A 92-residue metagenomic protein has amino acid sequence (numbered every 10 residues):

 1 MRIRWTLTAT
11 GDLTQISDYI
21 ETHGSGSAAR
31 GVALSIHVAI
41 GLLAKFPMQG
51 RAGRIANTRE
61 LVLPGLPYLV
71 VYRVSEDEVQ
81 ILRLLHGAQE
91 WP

Functional and structural regions predicted by a protein language model:
R2-T58: Basic, Lys/Arg-enriched alpha-helical interface segments
I55, G65-L66: Structural motif corresponding to alpha-helix initiation and N-cap regions
L66-L69, R73-P92: Enriched for short, Lys/Arg-rich terminal
